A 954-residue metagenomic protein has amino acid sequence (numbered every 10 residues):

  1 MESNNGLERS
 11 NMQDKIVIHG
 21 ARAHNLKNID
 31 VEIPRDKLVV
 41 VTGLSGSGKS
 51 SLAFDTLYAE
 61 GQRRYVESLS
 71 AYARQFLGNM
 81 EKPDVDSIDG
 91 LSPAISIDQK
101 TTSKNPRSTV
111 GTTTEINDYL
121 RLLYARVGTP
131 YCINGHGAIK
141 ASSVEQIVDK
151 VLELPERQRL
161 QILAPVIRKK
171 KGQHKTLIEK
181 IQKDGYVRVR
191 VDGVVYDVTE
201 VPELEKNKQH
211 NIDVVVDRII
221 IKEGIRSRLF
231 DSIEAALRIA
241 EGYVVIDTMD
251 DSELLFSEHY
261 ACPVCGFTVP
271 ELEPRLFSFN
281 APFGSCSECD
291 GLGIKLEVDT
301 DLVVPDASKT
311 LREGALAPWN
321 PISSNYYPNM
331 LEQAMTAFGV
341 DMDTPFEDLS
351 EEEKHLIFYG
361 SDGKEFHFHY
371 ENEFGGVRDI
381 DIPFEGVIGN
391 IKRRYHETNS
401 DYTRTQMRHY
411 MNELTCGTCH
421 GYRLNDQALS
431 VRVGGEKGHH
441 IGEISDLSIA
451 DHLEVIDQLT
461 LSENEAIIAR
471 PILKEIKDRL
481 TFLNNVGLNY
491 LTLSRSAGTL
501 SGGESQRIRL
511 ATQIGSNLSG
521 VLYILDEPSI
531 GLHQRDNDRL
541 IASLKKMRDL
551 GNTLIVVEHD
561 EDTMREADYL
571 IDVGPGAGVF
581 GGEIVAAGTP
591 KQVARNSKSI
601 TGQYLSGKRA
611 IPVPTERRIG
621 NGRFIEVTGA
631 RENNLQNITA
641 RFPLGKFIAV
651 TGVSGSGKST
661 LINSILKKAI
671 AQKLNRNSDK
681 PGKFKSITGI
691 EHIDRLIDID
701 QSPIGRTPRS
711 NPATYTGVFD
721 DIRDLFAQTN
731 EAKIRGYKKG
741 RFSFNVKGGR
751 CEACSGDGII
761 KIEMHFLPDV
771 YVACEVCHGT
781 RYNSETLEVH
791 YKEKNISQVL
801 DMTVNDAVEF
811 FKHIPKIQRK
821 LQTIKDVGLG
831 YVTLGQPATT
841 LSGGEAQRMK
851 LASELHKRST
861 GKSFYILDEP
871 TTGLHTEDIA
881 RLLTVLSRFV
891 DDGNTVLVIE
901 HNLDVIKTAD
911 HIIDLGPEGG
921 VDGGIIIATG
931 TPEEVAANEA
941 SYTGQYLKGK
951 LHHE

Functional and structural regions predicted by a protein language model:
M1-E954: Conserved phosphate-binding elements of NTP-dependent enzyme cores
